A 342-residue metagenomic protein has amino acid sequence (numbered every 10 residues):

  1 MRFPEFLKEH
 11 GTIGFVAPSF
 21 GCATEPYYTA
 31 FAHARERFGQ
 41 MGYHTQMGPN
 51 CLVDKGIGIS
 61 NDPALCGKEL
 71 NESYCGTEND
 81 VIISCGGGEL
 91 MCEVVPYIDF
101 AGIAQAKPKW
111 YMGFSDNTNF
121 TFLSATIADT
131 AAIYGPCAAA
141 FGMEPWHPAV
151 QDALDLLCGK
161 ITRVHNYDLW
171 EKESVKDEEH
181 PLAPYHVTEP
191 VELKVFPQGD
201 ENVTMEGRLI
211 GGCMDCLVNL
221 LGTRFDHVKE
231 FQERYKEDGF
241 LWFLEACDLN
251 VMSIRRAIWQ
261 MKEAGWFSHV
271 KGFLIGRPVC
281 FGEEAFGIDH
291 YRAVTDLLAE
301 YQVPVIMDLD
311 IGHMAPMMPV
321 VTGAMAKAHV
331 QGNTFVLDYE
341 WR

Functional and structural regions predicted by a protein language model:
M1-E78: ATP/NTP phosphate-donor binding region
F15, I82, D116, L217 (+2 more regions): Buried hydrophobic positions in well-ordered alpha/beta secondary-structure cores of metabolic enzymes
V81-I83, M112, L241-F243, L274: Structural motif
I83-Y97, F114: N-terminal glycine-rich "phosphate-gripper" loop used for MgATP/nucleotide binding and carboxylate activation
I98-S124, A131-A139, P304: Short, acidic/small-residue loops that bind anionic groups at enzyme active sites
A131-D215: Conserved anion/nucleotide-ligand pocket segment
R208-C247, V251: Oxyanion-binding "anion nests"
V251-R342: C-terminal active-site/capping subdomain that shapes the small-molecule cofactor and substrate pocket of enzyme
